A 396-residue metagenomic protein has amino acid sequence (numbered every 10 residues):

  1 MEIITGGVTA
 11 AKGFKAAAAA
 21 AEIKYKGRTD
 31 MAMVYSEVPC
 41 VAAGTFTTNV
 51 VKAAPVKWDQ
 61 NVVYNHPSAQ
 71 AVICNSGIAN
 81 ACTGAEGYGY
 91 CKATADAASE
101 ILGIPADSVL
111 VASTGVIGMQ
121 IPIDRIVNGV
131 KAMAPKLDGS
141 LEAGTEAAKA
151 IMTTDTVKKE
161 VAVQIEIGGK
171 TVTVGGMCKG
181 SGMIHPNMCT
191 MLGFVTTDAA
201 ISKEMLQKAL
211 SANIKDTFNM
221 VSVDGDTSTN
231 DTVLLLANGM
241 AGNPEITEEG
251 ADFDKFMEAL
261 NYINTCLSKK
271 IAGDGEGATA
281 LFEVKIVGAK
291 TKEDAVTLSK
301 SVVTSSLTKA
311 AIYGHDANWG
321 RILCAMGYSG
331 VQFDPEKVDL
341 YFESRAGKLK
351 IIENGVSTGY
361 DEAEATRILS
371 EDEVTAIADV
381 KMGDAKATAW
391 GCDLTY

Functional and structural regions predicted by a protein language model:
M1-N75, A79-G89, S99-Y396: A structural signal for small-residue-enriched, beta-sheet-centric alpha/beta enzyme cores and oligomeric scaffold folds
A95: Generic structural marker for isolated residues within well-ordered, non-membrane alpha-helices of soluble domains
